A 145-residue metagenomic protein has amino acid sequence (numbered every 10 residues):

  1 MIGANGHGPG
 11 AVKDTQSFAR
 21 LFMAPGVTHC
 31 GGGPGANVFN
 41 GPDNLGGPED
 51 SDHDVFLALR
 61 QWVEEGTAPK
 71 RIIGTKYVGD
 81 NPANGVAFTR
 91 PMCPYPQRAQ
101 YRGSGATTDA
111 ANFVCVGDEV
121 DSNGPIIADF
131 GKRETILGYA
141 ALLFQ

Functional and structural regions predicted by a protein language model:
M1-Q145: C-terminal His-loop and adjacent cap/lid subdomain of alpha/beta-hydrolase
